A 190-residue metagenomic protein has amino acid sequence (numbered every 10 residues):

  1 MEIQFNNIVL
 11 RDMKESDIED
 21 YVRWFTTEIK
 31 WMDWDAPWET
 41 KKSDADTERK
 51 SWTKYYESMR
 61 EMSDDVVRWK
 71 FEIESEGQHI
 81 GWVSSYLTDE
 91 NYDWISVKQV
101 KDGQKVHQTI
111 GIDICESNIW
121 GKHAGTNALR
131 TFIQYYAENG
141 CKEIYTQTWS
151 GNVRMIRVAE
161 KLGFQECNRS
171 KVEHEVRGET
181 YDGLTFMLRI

Functional and structural regions predicted by a protein language model:
M1-S117, E179-I190: GNAT-family acyltransferases
D20, T109, N127-A128, E143 (+1 more regions): Amphipathic alpha-helical recognition patches that constitute DNA-binding helices
C115, T146-I156: Conserved beta-strand-loop-alpha-helix junction that forms the acyl-donor binding cleft
N118-I119, H174: PDZ/PDZ-like domain micro-motif
G121-Y135, V153-K161: Conserved acetyl-CoA-binding loop-helix of GNAT-fold acetyltransferases
Y145-T148, Q165-D182: Conserved catalytic-core motifs of GNAT/GCN5-like acyltransferases
